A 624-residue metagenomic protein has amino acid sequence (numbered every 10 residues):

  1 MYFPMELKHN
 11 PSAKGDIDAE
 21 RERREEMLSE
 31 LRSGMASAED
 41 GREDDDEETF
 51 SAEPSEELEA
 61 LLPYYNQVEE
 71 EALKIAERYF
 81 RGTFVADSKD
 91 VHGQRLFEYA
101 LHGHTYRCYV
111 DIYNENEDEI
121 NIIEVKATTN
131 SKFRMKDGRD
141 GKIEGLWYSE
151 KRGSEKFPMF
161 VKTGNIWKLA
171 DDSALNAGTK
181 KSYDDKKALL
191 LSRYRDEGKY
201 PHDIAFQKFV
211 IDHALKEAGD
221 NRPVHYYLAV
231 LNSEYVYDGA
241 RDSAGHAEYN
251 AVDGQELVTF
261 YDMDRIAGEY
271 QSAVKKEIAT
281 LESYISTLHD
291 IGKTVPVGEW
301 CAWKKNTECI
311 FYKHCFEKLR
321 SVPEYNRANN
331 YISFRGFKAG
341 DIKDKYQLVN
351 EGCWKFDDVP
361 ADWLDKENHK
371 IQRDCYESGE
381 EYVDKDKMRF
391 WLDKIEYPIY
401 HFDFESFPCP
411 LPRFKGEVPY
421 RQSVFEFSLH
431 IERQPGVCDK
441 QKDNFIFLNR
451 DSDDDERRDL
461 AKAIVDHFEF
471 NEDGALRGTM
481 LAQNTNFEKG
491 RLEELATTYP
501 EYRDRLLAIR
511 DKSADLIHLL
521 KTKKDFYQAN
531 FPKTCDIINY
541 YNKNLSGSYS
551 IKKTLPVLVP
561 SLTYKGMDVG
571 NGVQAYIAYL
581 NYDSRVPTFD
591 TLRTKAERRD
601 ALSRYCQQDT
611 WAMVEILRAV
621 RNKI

Functional and structural regions predicted by a protein language model:
M1-I122, T128-L169, I332-E381: Metal-dependent nuclease catalytic cores that hydrolyze phosphodiester bonds in DNA/RNA, characterized by
A13-D44, D242-Y397: Cys/His-rich finger/ribbon microdomains and the adjacent scaffold used for macromolecule binding/structural
D40-N66, K168-I204, M263-V274: Intrinsically disordered, low-complexity acidic Ser/Thr-rich regulatory segments
E69-F80, I122-E124, T129, K136-M159 (+1 more regions): Conserved RNase H-like, two-metal-ion catalytic cores of nucleic-acid enzymes
D90-E98, P398-P408, D515: Two-metal-ion RNase H-like nuclease active-site motif
H92-Y99, Y109-N114, I122-T129, G164 (+4 more regions): Conserved DEDDh/DEDDy metal-dependent 3′-5′ exonuclease domain
D137-I143, R241-Y249, F414-V424, E494-E501 (+1 more regions): Short secondary-structure boundary/capping segments
L190-Y200, F206, V224-V230, R241-G245 (+4 more regions): Acidic, Mg2+-coordinating catalytic module of metal-dependent nucleases/exonucleases that use a two-metal-ion mechanism
